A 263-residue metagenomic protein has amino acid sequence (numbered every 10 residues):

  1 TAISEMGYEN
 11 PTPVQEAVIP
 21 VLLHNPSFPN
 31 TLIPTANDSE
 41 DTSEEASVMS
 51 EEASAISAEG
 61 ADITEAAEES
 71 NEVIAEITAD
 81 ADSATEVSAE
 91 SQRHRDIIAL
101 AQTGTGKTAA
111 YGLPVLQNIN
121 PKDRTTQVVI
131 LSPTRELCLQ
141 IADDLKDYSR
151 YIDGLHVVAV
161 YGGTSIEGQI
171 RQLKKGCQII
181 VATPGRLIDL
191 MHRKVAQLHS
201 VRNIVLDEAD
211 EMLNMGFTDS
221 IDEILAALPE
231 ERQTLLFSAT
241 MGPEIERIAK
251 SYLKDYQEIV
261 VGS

Functional and structural regions predicted by a protein language model:
T1-D41, D80-I98: Conserved pre-motif I regulatory segment
I3, Q15, A99, V115 (+9 more regions): Residue-level signature of catalytic and energy-coupling elements of molecular machines, predominantly ATP/GTP-dependent
I19-F28, T108-D123, D143-S149: Walker A/P-loop NTP-binding motif
V48, E52-E59, E65, E72 (+1 more regions): Acidic, glycine-centered low-complexity repeats within long intrinsically disordered regions
E90-T103, L116-I141, I152-H156, P229-E231: Conserved SF1/SF2 helicase motif Ia
T103-T105, V115, M191, M212-M215 (+1 more regions): Methionine-biased hydrophobic packing positions in alpha-helices, especially within tandem helical repeat solenoids
R124-H192, S200-N203, E246-K250, E258-V261: Conserved nucleic-acid-binding Ia/Ib motif block in the N-terminal RecA-like helicase ATPase lobe
Q197-L206, D210-G262: Post-DEXD/H (motif II) to motif III coupling segment of the RecA-like Helicase ATP-binding lobe
